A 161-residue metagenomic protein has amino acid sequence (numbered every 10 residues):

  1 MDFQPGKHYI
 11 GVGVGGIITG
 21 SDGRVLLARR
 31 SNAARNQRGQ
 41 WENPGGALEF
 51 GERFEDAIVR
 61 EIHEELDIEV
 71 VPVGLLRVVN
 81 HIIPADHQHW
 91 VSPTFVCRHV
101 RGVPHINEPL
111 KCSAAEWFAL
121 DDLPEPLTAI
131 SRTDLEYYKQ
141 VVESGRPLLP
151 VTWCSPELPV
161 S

Functional and structural regions predicted by a protein language model:
D2-V25, V78, S92, V96: Conserved N-terminal beta-strand and adjoining loop/helix that marks the start of the Nudix/MutT-like hydrolase domain
G6-I10, Q37-Q40, A85-V91, P109-C112: A generic structural micro-feature
G20-G23, S31, R98-V103, L120-D122: Short loop segments at secondary-structure junctions
R24-E64: Conserved Nudix-box catalytic region and its N-terminal flanking loop in Nudix hydrolases and closely related
G46, R60, V73, F118-D121: Structural detector for helix-capping/boundary residues
E69-R77: A short coil-to-beta-strand element that immediately follows conserved catalytic motifs
H81-P104, V141-V142: Active-site-adjacent beta-strand/loop module that shapes the phosphate/pyrophosphate-binding cleft
L110-S161: Nudix hydrolase/Nudix homology domain
